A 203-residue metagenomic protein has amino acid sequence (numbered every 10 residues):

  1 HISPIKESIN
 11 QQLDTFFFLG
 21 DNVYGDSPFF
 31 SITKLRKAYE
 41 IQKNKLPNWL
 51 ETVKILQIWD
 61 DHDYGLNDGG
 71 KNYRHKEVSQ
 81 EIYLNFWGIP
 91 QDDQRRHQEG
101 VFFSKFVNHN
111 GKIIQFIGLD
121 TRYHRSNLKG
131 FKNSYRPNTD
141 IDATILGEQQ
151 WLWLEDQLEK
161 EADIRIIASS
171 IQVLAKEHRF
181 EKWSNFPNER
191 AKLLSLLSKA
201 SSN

Functional and structural regions predicted by a protein language model:
H1-N203: Metal-dependent phosphoester/phosphodiester hydrolase catalytic core
